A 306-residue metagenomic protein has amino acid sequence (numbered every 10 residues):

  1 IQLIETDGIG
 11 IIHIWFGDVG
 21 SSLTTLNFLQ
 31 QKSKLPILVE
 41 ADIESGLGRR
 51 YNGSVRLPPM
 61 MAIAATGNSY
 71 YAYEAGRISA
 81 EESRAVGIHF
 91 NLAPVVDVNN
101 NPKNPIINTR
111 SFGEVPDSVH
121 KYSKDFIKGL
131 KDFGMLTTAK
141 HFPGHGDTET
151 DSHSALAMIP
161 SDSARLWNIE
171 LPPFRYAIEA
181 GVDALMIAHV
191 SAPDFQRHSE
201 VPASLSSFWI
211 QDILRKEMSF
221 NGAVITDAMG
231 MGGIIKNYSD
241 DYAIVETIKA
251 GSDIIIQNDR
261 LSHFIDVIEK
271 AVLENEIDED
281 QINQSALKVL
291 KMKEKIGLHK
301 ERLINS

Functional and structural regions predicted by a protein language model:
E5-F16: A short aromatic-anchored loop/beta-hairpin motif
I12, G20-K32, I37, L47-R49 (+1 more regions): Second-shell residues forming the walls of enzyme active-site clefts
V19-P36, G67-G87, L287: Active-site-adjacent structural elements in enzyme catalytic domains
Y51-S54, L92-N101, F142-T148, M186 (+1 more regions): Flexible hinge/switch segments at interdomain interfaces of large molecular machines
N52-A65, N101-F112, D151-A157: Surface-exposed, active-site-proximal loop segments in enzymatic domains
A65-I88, V95-S123, I127, K131: A substrate-binding/cap region within the structured catalytic cores of diverse enzymes
L273-E301: Mid-to-C-terminal alpha-helical segments outside catalytic/metal-binding sites
